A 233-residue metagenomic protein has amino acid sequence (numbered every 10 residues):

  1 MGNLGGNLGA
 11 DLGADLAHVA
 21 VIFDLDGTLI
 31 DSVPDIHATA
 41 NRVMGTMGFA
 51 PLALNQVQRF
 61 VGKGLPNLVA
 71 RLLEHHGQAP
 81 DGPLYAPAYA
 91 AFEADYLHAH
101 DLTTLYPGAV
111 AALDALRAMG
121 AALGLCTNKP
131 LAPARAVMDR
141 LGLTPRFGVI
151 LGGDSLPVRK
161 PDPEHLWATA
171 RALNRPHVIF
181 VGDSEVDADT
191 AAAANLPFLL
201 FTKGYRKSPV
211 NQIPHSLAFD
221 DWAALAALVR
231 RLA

Functional and structural regions predicted by a protein language model:
M1-A20, P130-L131, R135-A233: Asp-based, Mg2+/Mn2+-dependent phosphohydrolase catalytic module
L12-R59: Active-site neighborhood of HAD-like aspartate-dependent phosphohydrolases
T28, A109-D139: Substrate-recognition element of Asp-dependent hydrolases with the DxDx(T/V) motif
H37, N41, G62, P66-A70 (+4 more regions): An amphipathic alpha-helix signature
V43-M44, G64-P80, V137, T169: Helix-loop "lid/cap" segments that line or gate small-molecule binding pockets
G45-A50, H76-P83, A118-M119, G142-R146: Short helix-capping segments at alpha-helix termini
E74-A111, M119: Metal-dependent phosphoesterase signature
